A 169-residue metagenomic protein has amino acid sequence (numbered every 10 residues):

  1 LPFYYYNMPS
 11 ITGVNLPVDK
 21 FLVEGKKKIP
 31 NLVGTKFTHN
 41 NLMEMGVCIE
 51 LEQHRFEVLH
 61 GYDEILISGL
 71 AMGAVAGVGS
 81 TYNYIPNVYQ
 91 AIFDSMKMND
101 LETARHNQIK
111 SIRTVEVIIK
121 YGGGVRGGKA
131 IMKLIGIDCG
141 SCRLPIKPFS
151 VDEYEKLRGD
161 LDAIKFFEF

Functional and structural regions predicted by a protein language model:
L1-E57: Glycine/proline-rich, positively charged, aromatic-decorated active-site loop/lid region on the catalytic face
Y6, F56-L59, I92-F93, I109: Broad hydrophobic/π-residue packing in well-ordered secondary structure
M8, D63, Y82: Short, ordered loop/turn segments at secondary-structure junctions
V33-T35, E52-R55, H60, S68 (+2 more regions): Short linear motifs at secondary-structure transitions and domain/linker junctions
K36-F37, G61, S80-T81: Small/polar loops that bind or transfer phosphate-bearing groups
L42-M45, F56-G77: Anionic-ligand binding region
I67-F169: Structured C-terminal cap/extension of enzyme domains
